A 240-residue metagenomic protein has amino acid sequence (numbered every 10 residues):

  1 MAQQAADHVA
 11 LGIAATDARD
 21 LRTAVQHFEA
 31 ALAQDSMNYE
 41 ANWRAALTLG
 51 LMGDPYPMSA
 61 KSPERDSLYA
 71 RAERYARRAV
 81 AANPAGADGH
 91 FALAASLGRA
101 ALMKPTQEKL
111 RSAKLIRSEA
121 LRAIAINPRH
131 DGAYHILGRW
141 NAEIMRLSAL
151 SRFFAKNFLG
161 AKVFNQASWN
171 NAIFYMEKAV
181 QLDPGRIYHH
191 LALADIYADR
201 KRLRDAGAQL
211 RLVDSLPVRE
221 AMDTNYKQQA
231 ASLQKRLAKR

Functional and structural regions predicted by a protein language model:
M1-E40, T48, L203-P217, A231-R240: Extreme N-terminal leader/anchor segments
L11-Q26, T48-A85, A92-R129, R139-K178 (+2 more regions): Short coil/linker segments at helix-helix boundaries
E29, R77, L121, A194-D195 (+1 more regions): Amphipathic alpha-helical segments within well-ordered protein domains
L150-G160, D183-I187, G207-R240: Terminal, low-structured helical/coil segments at or just beyond the last alpha-helical repeat
N170-L212: Glycine/small-residue-rich hydrophobic helix-like segments
